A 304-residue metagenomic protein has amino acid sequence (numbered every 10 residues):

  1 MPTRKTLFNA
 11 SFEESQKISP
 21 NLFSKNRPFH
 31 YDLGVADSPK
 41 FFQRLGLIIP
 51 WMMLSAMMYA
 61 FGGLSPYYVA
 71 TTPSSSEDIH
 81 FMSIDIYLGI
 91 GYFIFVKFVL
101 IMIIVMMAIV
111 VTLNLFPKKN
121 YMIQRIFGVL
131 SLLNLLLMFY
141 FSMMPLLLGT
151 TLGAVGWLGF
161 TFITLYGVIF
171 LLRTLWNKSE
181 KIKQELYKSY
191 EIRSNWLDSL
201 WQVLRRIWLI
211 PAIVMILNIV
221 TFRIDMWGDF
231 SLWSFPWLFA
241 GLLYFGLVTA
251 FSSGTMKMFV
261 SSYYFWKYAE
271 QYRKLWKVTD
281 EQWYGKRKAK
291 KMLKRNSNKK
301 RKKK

Functional and structural regions predicted by a protein language model:
M1-G46, Y263-K303: N-terminal juxtamembrane cytosolic/stromal segments of multi-pass membrane proteins
S15-L22, G63-A70, V99-L113, G167-Y187: Membrane-water interface of transmembrane alpha-helices
L33-S55, R193-L217: Loop-to-transmembrane boundary segments
M57-G62, L135-G159, P211-F235: Alpha-helical transmembrane segments and their membrane-interface junctions in multi-pass membrane proteins
Y67-I90: Perimembrane loop-to-helix junctions flanking transmembrane segments
I84-F98, T150-R173: Alpha-helical transmembrane segments
K178-S199, Y268-D280: Juxtamembrane inter-helical linkers in multi-pass membrane proteins
V203-K304: C-terminal transmembrane-bundle signature of multipass membrane proteins, characterized by strong activation on
